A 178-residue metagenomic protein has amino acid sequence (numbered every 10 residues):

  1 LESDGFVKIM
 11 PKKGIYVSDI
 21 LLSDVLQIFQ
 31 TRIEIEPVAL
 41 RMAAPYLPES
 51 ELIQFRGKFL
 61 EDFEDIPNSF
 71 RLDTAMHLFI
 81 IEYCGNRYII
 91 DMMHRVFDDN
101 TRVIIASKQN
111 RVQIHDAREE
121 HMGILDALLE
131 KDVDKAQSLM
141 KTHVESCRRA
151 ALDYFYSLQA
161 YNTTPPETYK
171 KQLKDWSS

Functional and structural regions predicted by a protein language model:
L1-R41, P45, Y156-S157, Y161 (+1 more regions): Short linear motifs at protein or domain termini
D4, G14-Y16, I33, I104-A106 (+4 more regions): Aromatic-residue detector
G5-K8, V96-D98, Q113-I114: Mobile beta-alpha loop/short-helix "lid" or hinge segments that flank ligand
I20, R95-V96, V103, A150 (+1 more regions): Residue-level signal for well-ordered alpha-helical positions
I28, V38, P45-S107, D116-S146: Conserved amphipathic alpha-helical segments that form helical-bundle/coiled-coil interaction surfaces
E119-M122, Q137-S178: C-terminal-biased regions
